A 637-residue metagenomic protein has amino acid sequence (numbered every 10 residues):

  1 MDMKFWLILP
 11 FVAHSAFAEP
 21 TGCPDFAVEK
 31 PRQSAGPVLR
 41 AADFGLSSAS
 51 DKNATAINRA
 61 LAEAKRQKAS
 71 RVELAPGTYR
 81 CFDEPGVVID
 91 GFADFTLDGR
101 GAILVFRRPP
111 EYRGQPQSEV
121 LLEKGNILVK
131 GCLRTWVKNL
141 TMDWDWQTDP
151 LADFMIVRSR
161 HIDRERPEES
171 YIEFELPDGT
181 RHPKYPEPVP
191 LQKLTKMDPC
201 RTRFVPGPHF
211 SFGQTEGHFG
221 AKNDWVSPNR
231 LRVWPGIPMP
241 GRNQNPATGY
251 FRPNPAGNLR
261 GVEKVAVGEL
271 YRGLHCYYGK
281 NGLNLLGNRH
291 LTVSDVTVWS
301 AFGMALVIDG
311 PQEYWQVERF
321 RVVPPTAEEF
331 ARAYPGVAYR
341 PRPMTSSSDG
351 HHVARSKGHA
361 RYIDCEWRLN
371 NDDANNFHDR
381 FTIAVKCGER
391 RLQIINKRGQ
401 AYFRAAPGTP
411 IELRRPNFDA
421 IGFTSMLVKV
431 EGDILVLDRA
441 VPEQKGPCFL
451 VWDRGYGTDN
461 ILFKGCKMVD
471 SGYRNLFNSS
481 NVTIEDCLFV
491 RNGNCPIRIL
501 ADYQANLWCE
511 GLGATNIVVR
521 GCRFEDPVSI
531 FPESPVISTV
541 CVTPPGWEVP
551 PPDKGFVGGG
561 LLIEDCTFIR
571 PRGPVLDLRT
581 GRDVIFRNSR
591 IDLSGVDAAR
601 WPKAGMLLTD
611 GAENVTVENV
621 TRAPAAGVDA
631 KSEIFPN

Functional and structural regions predicted by a protein language model:
W6-H14: Bacterial N-terminal signal peptides
E19-A56: Right-handed parallel beta-helix/beta-solenoid
A42-F44, A54-L61, R66-F95, R100-E123 (+5 more regions): N-terminal extracellular ligand-recognition/capping segment immediately after the signal peptide
L61-K65, F82-G91, L286, M304-G310 (+4 more regions): Short, T/G/N/S-enriched strand-turn elements that build extracellular solenoid repeat scaffolds
A69, D83-G86, F106-E111, W146-L151 (+12 more regions): Short glycine/acidic-rich loop motifs that flank beta-strands on beta-rich extracellular proteins
D94-A102, L133-T141, R289-S300, Q312-A327 (+8 more regions): Right-handed parallel beta-helix
W144-Q147, L151-R164, E169-V226, Q400-D433: Ser/Thr/Gly-rich low-complexity blocks that favor extended beta-strand/coil architectures
R203-Y278, I421-T424, K429-I461: Small/polar beta-strand repeat architecture
